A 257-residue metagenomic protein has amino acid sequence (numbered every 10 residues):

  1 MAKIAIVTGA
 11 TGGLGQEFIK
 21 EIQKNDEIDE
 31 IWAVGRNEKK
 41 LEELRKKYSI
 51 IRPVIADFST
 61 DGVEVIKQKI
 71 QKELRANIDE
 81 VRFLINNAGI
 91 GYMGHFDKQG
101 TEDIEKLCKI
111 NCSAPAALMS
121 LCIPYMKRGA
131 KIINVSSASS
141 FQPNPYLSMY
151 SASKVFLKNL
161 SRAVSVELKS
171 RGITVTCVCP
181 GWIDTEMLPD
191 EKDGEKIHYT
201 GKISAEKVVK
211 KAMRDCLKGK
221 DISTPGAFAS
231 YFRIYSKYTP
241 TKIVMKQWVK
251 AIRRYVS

Functional and structural regions predicted by a protein language model:
T11-G12: Conserved glycine-rich cofactor-binding loop
Q23-E42: Conserved glycine-rich Rossmann-like NAD(P)H-binding loop of the short-chain dehydrogenase/reductase
N87-Y92: Conserved NAD(P)H cofactor-binding loop of Rossmann-fold oxidoreductase domains
H95-F96, G100-K106: Substrate-binding pocket helix/loop in short-chain dehydrogenase/reductase
M119, S153: Active-site helix of classical SDR
S137: Residue(s) in the substrate-gating loop at a strand-loop-helix junction that position the organic substrate next
C177, E195-R233: C-terminal helical subdomain
